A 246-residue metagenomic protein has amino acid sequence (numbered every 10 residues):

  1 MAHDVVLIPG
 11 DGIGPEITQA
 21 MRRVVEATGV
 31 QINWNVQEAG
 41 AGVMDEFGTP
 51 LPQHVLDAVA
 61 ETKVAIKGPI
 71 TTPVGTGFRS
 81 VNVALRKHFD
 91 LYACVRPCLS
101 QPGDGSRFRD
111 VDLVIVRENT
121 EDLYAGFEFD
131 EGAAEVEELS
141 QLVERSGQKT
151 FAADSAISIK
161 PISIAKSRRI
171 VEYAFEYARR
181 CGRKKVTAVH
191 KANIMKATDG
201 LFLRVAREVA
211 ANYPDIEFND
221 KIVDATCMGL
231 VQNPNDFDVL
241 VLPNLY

Functional and structural regions predicted by a protein language model:
M1-V5: Extreme N-terminal starter segment of soluble prokaryotic enzymes
V6, D57-V59, G105-R109, K149 (+3 more regions): Solvent-exposed alpha-helices and their adjacent loops that cap or buttress functional pockets in soluble metabolic
V6-A27, E137-D224: Glycine-rich phosphate/diphosphate-binding loop of Rossmann-like nucleotide-binding domains
D11-G14, K63, V116, A174 (+1 more regions): Buried hydrophobic positions in well-ordered alpha/beta secondary-structure cores of metabolic enzymes
Q31-Q53, M228-L230: N-terminal beta-loop-helix "entrance" segment that forms/cooperates in small-molecule cofactor or anionic ligand
V43-D45, P73-V74, N193-A197, M228-G229: Short, small-residue-enriched loops and turns at beta-alpha junctions that line or gate enzyme active sites
D45-R145, A156-S158, L245: N-terminal glycine-rich phosphate/adenylate-binding segment common to multiple enzyme folds
A58-P73, A210, D215-Y246: Glycine-rich phosphate-binding loop
